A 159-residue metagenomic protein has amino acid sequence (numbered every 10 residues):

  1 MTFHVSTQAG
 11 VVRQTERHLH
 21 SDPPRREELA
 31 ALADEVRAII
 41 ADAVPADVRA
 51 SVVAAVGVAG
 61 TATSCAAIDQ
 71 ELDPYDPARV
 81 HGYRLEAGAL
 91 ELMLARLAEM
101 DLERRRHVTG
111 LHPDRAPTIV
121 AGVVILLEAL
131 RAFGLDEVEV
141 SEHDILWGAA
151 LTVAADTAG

Functional and structural regions predicted by a protein language model:
T2-G159: Helical "lid/coupling" subdomains associated with nucleotide-phosphate turnover
